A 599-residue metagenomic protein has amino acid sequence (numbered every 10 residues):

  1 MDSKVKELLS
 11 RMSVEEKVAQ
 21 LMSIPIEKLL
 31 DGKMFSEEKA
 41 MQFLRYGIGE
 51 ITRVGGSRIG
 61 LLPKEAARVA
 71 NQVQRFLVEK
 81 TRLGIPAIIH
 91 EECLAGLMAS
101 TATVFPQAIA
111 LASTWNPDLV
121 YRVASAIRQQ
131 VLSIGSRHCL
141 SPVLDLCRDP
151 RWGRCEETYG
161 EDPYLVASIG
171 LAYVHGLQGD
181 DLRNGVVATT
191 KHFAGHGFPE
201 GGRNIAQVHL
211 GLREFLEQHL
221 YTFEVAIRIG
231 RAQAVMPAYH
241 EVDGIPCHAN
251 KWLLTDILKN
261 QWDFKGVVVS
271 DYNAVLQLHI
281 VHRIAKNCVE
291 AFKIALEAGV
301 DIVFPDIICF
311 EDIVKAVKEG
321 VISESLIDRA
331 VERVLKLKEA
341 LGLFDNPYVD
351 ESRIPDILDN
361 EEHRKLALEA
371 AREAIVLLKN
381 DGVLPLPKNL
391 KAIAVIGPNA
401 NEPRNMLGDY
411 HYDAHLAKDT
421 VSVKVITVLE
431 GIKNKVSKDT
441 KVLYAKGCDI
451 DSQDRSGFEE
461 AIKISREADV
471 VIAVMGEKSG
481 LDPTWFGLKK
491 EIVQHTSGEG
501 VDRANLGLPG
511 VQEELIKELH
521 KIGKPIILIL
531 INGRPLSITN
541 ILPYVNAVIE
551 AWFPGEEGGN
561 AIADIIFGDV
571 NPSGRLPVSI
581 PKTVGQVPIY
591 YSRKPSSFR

Functional and structural regions predicted by a protein language model:
M1-R599: Glycoside hydrolase catalytic-domain context in secreted enzymes
